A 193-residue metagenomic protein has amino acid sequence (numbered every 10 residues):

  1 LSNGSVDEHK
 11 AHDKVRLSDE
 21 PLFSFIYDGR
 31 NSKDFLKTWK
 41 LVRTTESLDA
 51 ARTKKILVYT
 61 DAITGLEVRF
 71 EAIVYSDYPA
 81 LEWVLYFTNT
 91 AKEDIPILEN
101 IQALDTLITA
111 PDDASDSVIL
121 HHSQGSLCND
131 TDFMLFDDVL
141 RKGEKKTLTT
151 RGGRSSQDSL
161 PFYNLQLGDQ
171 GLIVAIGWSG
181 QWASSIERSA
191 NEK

Functional and structural regions predicted by a protein language model:
L1-K193: Polysaccharide-binding surfaces and accessory modules of carbohydrate-active proteins
